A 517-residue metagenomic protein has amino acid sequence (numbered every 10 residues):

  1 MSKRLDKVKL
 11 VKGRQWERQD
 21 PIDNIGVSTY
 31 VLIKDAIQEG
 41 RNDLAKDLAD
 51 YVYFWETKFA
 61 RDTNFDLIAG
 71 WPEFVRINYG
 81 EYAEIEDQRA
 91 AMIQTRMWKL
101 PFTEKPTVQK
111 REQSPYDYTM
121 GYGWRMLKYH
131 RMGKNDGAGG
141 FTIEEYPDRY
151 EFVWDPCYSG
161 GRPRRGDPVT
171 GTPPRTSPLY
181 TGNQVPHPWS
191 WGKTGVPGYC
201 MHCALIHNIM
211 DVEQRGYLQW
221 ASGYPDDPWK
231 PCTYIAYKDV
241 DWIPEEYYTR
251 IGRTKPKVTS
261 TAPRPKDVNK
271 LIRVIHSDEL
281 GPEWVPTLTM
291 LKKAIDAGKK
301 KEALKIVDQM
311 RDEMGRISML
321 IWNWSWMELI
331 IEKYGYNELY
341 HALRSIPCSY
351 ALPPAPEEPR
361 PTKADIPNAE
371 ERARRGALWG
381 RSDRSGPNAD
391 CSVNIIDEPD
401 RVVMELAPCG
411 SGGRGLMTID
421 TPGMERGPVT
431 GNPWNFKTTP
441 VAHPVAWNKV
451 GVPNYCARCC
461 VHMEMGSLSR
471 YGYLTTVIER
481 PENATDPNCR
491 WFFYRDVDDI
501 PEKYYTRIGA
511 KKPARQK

Functional and structural regions predicted by a protein language model:
M1-N488, F492-K517: N-terminal accessory segment detector
